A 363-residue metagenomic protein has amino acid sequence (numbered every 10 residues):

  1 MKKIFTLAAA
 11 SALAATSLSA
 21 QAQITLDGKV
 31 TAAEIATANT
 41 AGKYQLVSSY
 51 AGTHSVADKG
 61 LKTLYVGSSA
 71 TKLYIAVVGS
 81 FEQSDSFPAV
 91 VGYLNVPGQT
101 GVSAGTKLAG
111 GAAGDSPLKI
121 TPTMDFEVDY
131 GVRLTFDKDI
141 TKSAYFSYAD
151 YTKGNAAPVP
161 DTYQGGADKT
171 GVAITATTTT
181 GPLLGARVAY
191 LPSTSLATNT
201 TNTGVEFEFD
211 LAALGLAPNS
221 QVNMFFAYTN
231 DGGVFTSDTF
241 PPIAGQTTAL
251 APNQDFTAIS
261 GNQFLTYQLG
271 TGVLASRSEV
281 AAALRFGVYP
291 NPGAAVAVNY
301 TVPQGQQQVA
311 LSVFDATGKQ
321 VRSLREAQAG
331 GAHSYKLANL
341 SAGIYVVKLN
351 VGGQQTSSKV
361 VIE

Functional and structural regions predicted by a protein language model:
M1-T25, S276-R277: Bacterial Sec-dependent N-terminal signal peptides
S19-F87, G98-T106, V172, T239-L274: Order/disorder boundary and secretion-linked terminal/linker segments
Y50-G154, D231-G232: Surface-exposed, glycine/proline- and aromatic-rich loop segments on solvent-exposed faces across compartments
F81-D85, N155-L250: Ser/Thr/Pro-rich, low-complexity mucin-like regions that serve as glycosylated stalks/linkers or repetitive adhesive
T266-Y289, P303-Q304: Residue-level detector of functionally pivotal "anchor" positions at catalytic/ligand-binding pockets or at interdomain
V296-V302: Aromatic/hydrophobic beta-strand junction motif of beta-rich domains
V313-V321, Y345: Short, glycine-anchored, charge-dense loop/turn motifs used at functional sites
Q328, A338, A342-E363: C-terminal tail/sorting-segment detector
